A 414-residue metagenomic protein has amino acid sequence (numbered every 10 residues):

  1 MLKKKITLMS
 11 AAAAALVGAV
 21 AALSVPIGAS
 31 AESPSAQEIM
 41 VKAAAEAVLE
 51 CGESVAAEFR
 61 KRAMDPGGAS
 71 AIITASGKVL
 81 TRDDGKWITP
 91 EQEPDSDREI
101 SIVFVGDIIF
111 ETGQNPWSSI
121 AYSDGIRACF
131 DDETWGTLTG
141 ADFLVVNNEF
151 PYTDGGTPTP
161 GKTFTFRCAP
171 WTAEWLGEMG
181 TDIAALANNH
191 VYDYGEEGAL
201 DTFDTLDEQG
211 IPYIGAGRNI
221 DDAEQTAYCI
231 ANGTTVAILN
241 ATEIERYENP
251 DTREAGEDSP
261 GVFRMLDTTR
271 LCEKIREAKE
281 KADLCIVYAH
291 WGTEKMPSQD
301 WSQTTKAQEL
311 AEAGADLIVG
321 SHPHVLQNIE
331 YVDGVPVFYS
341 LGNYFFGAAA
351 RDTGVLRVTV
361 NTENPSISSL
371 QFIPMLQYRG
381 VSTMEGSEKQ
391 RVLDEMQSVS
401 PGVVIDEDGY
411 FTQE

Functional and structural regions predicted by a protein language model:
M1-L2, I39: Short, low-complexity interaction segments enriched in Ser/Thr/Pro/Gly
L2-G28: Sec-dependent N-terminal signal peptides of Gram-positive bacterial secreted proteins and lipoproteins
G28, E32-E414: Acidic, metal/ion-coordinating pockets
